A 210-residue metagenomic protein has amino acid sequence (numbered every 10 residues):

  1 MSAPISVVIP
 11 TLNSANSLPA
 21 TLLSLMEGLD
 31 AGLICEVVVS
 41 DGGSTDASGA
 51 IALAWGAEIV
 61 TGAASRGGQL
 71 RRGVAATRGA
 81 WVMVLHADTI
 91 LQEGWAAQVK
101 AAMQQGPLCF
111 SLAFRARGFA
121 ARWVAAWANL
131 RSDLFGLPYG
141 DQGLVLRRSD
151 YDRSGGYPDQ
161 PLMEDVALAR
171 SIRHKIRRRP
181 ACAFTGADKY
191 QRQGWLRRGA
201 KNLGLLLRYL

Functional and structural regions predicted by a protein language model:
P4-S6, E36, A167: Cell-envelope/extracellular polymer assembly enzymes that use nucleotide-activated donors
N13-L29: Short, well-formed alpha-helical segments that are part of the catalytic scaffolds of diverse glycosyltransferases
L23, L33-G43: Short beta-strand/loop segment that forms part of the nucleotide-sugar
D41-G49, T89: A conserved acidic beta->alpha catalytic loop
T61-T77: Glycine-rich, basic loop-to-helix element that forms the pyrophosphate-binding segment of sugar-nucleotide handling
V82: Short aromatic/hydrophobic "clamp" motif used to bind/position activated sugar donors
E93-A120: Conserved donor NDP-sugar-binding/catalytic core segment of glycosyltransferases
D150-S154, Q160-R178, C182: A short, conserved alpha-helix in the catalytic core of glycosyltransferases
